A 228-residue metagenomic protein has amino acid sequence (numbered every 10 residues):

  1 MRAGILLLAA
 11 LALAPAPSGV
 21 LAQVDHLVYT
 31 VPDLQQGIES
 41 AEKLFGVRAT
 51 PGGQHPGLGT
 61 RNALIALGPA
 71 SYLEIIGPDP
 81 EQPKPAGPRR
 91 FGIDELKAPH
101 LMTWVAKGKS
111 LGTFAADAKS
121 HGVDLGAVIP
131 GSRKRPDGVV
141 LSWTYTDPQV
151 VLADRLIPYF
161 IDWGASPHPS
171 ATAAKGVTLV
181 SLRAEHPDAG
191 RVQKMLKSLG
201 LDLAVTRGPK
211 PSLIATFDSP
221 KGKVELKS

Functional and structural regions predicted by a protein language model:
A3-A22: Bacterial Sec-dependent signal peptides at the C-terminal "C-region" and cleavage site
S18-Q36: Short N-terminal segments immediately surrounding and downstream of signal-peptide cleavage
Y29-D33, G108-K109, L182-D188: Short, surface-exposed ligand-recognition loops at beta-strand->loop->(often short) alpha-helix junctions that present
L34-F91: Glycine/small-residue-rich interface belts in oligomeric ring/scaffold proteins and their assembly partners
L34-R48, F114-K119, D188-L199: Amphipathic alpha-helical segments
L64-A66, L73-G77, D94-E95, T103-S181 (+1 more regions): Vicinal oxygen chelate
P83-V105: Interdomain hinge/linker segments and adjacent boundary elements that couple functional modules
